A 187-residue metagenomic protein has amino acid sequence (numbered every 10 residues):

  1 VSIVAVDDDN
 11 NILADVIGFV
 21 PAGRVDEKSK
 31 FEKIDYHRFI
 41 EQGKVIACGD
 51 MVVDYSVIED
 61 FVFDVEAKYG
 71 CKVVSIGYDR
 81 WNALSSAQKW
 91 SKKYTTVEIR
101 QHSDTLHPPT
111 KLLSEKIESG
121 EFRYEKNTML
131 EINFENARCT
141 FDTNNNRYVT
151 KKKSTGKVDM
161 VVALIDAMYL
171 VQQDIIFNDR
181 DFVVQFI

Functional and structural regions predicted by a protein language model:
V1-Q101, H107, K111, T128-I187: RNase H-like, metal-dependent nuclease domains and their acidic two-metal-ion catalytic environment used
K116-F134: A polyampholytic, Gly/Pro-enriched intrinsically disordered region
